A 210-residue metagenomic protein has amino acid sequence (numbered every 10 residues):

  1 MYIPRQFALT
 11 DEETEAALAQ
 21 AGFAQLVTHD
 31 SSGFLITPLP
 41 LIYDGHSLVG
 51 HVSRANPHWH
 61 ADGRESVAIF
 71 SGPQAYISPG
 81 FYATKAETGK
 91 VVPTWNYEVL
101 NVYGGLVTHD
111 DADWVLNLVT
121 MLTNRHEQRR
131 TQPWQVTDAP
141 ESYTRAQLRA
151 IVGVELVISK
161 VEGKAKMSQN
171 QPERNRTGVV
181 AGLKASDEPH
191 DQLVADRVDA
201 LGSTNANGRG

Functional and structural regions predicted by a protein language model:
M1-G210: Binding-site signature for planar aromatic cofactors or substrates
